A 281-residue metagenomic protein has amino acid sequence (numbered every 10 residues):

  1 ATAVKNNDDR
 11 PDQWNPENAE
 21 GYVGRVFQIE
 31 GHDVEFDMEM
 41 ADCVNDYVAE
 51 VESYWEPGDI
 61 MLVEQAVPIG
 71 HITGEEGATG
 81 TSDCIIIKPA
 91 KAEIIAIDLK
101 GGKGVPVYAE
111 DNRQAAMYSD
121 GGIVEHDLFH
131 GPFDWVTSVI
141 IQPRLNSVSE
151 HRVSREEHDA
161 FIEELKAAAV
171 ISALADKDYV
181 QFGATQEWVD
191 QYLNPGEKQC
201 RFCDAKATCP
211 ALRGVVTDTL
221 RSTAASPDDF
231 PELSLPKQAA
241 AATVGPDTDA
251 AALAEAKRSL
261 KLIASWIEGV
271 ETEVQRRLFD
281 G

Functional and structural regions predicted by a protein language model:
A1-A3, L174-P227: Cysteine-cluster motifs in flexible loop/terminal segments that predominantly coordinate metals
A1-Q65, G70-H71: A non-catalytic, helix-rich entry segment at domain boundaries
V4-K5, G101-G104, S119-L128, A173 (+4 more regions): Hydrophobic/aromatic-lined pockets within catalytic cores
P11-W14, F129-T137, R277-D280: Short, glycine/acidic-rich hinge or "gate" loops at secondary-structure transitions that mediate conformational
P57-F182: Mg2+/Mn2+-dependent nuclease catalytic core
G101, Q181-Y192, A239-L253: A long, hydrophobic alpha-helical segment
E110-R113, M117, E156, A160-A167 (+5 more regions): Generic recognition of stable, solvent-exposed alpha-helical segments in well-folded globular domains
T223-G281: Contiguous, amphipathic alpha-helical segments that mediate oligomerization or scaffolding in large protein assemblies
